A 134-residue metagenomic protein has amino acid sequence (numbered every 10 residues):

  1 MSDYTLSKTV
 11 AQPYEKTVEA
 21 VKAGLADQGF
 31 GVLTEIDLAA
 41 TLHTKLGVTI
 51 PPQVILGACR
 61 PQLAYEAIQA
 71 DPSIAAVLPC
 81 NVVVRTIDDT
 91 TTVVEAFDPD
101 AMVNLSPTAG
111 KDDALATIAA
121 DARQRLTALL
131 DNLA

Functional and structural regions predicted by a protein language model:
M1-Q28: Terminal, regulation- and interaction-focused segments at domain boundaries
S2-Y4, A26, V48-P51, I87: Short glycine-enriched loop/turn motifs at secondary-structure junctions
K8, L56-A58, V94: Preference for bulky hydrophobic residues occupying beta-strand positions in well-ordered beta-sheet regions
E19-A20, D37, A70, D121 (+1 more regions): Short Gly/charged-rich anion-binding patches and loops
D27, T44-K45, N132: Residues at alpha-helix termini
G31, D37-V83: Compact, glycine-rich, soluble single-domain proteins
N81-D112: Beta-strand/loop substructures that line and gate deep hydrophobic ligand-binding cavities in soluble
L105-A134: Well-ordered alpha/beta subsegment
